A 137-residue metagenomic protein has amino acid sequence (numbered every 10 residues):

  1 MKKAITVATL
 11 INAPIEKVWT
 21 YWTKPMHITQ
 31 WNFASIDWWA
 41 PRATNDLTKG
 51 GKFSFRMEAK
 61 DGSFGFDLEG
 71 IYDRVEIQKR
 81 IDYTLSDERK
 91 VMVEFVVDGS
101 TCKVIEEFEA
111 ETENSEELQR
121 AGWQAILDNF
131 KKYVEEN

Functional and structural regions predicted by a protein language model:
M1-W38: Hydrophobic ligand-binding cavity/cleft-lining segments
A4-T6, G65-E69, E88-M92: Short, surface-exposed coil-to-beta transition loops
T6-N12, D46, R56, I71 (+1 more regions): Generic structural detector for well-ordered beta-strands
I15-E16, L47-T48, D73-Q78, E94-K103: A short, structured loop/turn motif at beta-sheet edges
V18-W19, I28, F53-F55, Y72 (+3 more regions): Hydrophobic pocket/interface hotspot
W39-Y83: Glycine-rich portal/gate segments that line the openings of hydrophobic small-molecule binding cavities
R80-A125, F130: Beta-strand/loop substructures that line and gate deep hydrophobic ligand-binding cavities in soluble
Y133-N137: Short, highly charged C-terminal tails/helix-capping segments
